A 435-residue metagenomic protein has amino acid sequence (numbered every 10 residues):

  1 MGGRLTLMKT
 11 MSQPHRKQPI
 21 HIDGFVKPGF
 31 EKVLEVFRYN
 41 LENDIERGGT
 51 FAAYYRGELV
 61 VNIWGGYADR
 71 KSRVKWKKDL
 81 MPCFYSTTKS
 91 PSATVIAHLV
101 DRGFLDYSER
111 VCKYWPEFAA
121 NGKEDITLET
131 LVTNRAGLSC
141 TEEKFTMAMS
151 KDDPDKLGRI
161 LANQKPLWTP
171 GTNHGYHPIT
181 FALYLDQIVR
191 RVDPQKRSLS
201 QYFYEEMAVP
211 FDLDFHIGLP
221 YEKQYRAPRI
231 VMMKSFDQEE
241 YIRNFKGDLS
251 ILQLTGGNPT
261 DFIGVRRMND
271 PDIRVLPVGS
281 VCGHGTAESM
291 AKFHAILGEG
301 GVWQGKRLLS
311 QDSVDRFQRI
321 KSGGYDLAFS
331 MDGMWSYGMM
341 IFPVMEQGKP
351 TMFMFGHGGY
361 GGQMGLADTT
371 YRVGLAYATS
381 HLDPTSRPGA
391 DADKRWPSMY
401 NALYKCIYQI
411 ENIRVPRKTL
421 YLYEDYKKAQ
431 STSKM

Functional and structural regions predicted by a protein language model:
G2-Y67, D79-L80, N173, R190-P210 (+2 more regions): Catalytic loop of the DD-peptidase/beta-lactamase superfamily, centered on the K-T-G motif and neighboring
D69-I179, Q187: Active-site-proximal loop and beta-strand segments within enzyme catalytic domains
I96, Y184, F203-E206: Structural preference for long, well-ordered alpha-helical segments in enzyme cores
G103, F118, Q195-K196, D214: Secondary-structure boundary/capping positions in well-ordered alpha/beta enzyme cores
E124, F181, T286-S289: An acidic site on a long C-lobe helix of protein kinase domains
L138, A182, H381-D383: Solvent-exposed loop/turn segments at secondary-structure junctions within structured extracellular/periplasmic domains
